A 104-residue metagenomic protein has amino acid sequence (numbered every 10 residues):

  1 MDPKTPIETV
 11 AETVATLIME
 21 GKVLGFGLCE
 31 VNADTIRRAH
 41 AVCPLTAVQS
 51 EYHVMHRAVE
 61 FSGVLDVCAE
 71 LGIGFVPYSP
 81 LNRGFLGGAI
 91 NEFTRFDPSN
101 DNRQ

Functional and structural regions predicted by a protein language model:
D2-Q104: Beta/alpha (TIM)-barrel catalytic core signal, keyed to glycine-rich beta->alpha loops juxtaposed to Asp/Glu that bind
